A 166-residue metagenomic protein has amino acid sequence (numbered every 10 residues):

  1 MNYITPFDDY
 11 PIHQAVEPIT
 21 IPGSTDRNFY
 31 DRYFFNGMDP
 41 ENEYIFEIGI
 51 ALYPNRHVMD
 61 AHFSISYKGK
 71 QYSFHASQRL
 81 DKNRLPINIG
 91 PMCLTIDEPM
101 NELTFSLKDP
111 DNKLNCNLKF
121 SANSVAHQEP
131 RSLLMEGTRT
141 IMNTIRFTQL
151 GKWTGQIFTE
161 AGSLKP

Functional and structural regions predicted by a protein language model:
M1-P166: Targeting-peptide/extracellular-domain and disordered-appendage signature
